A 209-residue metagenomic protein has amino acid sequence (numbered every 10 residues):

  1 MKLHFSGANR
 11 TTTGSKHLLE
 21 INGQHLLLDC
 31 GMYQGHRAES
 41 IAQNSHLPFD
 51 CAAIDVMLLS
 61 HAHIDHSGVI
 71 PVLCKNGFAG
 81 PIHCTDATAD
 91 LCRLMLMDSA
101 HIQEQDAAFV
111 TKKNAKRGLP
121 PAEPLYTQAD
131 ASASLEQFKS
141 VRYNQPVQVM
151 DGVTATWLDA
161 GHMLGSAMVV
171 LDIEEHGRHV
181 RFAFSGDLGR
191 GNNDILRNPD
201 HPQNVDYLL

Functional and structural regions predicted by a protein language model:
M1-K2, H25: Extreme N-terminal starter segment of soluble prokaryotic enzymes
K2-K16: Short, Lys/Arg-rich amphipathic segments at extreme N-termini
N9-T11, I21-G80, C84-E136, L188-N198: Pre-active-site segment of Zn-dependent metallo-hydrolases
T11-T13, V141, M163-G165: Residues that act as N-cap/strand-start positions at coil-to-secondary-structure junctions
L18, G23, N144-L209: Metal-dependent phosphodiesterase/nuclease catalytic metal-binding core
E136-Y143: Short acidic-hydrophobic, aromatic-tinged amphipathic segments that line or gate anion-handling sites
